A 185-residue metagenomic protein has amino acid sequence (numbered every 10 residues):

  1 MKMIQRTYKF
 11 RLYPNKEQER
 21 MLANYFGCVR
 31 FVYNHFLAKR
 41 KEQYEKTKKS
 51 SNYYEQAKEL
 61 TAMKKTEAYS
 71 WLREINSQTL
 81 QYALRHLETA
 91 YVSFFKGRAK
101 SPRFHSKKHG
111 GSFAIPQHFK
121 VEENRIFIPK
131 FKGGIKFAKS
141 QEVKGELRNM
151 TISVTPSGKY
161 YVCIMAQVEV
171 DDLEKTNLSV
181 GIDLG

Functional and structural regions predicted by a protein language model:
M1-G185: Nucleic-acid substrate recognition interfaces
